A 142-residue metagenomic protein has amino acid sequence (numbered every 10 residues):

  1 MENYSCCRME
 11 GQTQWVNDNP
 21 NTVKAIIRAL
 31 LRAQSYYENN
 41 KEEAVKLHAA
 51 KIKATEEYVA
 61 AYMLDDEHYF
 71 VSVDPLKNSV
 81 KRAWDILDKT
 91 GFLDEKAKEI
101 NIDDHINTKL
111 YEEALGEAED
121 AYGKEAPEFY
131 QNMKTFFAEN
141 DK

Functional and structural regions predicted by a protein language model:
M1-N3: Acidic, low-complexity proline/glycine-rich segments
S5-N21: A bilobed periplasmic-binding-protein/Venus flytrap-type ligand-binding module shared by bacterial periplasmic
C7, H48, H105: Active-site-proximal beta-strand/loop segments in catalytic clefts of secreted hydrolases
Q12-Q14, Q34, K96, Q131: Residue-identity detector for glutamine
T13-W15, N78-R82, A114-A121: Short, structured secondary-structure boundary patches
N19-K98: Secondary-structure end/capping motifs
T90-K142: Conserved C-terminal helix/tail region of periplasmic/extracytoplasmic solute-binding proteins
